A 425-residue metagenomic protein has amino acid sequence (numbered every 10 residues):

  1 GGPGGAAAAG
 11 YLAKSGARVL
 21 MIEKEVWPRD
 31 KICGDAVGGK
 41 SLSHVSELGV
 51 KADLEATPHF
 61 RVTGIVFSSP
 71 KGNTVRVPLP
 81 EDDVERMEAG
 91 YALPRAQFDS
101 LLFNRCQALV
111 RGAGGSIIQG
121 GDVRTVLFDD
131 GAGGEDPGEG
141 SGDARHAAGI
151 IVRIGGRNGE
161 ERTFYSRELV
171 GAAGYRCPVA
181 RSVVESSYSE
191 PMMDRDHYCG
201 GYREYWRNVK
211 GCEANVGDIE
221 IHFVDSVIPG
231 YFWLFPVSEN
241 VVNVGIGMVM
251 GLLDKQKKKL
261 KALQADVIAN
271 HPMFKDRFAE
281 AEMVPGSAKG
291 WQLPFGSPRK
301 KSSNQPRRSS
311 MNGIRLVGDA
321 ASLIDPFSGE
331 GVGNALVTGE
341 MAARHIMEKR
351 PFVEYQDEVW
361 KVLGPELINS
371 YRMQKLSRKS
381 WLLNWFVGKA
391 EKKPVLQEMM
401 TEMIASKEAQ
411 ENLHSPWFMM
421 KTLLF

Functional and structural regions predicted by a protein language model:
G5-A6: N-terminal Rossmann-fold NAD(P) dinucleotide-binding loop
Y11-C33: Glycine-rich FAD pyrophosphate-binding loop
S15, R105-E280: Predominantly flavin-linked oxidoreductase catalytic cores and closely associated redox partners
K31-K71: N-terminal FAD cofactor-binding segment of flavoenzymes
E47-G64, S189-Y198, N215, Q397: A short alpha-helix-loop-beta-strand transition element characteristic of N-terminal alpha/beta dinucleotide-binding
T57, T125, L252-H345: FAD/FMN-dependent oxidoreductases across multiple families
D82-N104, E204, D254-K259: Short beta-strand to alpha-helix junction loop
R344-F425: C-terminal helical "tail/cap" subdomain of flavin- and related membrane-associated enzymes
